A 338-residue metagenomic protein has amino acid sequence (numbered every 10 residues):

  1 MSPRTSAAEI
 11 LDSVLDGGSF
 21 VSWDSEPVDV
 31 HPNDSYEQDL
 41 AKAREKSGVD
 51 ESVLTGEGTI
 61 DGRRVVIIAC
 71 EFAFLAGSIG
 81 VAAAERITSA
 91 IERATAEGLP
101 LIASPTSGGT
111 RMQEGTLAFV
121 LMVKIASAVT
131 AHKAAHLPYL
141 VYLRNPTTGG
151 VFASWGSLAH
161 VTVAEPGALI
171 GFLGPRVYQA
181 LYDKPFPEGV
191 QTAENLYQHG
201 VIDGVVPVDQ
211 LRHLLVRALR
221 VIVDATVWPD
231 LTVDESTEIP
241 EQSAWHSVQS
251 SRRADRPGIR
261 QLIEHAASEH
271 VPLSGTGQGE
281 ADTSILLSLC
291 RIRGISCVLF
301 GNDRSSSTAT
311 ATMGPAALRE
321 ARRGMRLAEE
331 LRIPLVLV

Functional and structural regions predicted by a protein language model:
M1-L140, P146, L158, E165 (+2 more regions): Terminal-region recognition feature
T148-W155: Short glycine/serine/threonine-rich phosphate/pyrophosphate-binding segments that cradle anionic phosphate groups
V163-G171, R176-V177, Y182-F186, V190-Q191 (+1 more regions): Mobile "lid/hinge" segments at catalytic clefts and subdomain interfaces of large enzymes
